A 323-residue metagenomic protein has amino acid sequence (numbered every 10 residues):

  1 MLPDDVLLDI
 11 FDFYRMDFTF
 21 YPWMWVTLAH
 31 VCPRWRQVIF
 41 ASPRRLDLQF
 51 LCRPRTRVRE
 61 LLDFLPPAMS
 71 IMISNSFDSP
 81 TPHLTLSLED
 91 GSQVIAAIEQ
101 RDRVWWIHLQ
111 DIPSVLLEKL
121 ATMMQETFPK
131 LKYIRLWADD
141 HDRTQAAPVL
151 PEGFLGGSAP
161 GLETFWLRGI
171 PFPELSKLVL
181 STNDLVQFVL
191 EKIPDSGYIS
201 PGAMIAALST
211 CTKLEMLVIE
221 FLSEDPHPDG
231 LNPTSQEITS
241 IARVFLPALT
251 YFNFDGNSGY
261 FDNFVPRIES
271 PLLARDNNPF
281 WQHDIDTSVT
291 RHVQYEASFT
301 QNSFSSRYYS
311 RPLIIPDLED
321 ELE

Functional and structural regions predicted by a protein language model:
M1-E323: Leucine-rich repeat
